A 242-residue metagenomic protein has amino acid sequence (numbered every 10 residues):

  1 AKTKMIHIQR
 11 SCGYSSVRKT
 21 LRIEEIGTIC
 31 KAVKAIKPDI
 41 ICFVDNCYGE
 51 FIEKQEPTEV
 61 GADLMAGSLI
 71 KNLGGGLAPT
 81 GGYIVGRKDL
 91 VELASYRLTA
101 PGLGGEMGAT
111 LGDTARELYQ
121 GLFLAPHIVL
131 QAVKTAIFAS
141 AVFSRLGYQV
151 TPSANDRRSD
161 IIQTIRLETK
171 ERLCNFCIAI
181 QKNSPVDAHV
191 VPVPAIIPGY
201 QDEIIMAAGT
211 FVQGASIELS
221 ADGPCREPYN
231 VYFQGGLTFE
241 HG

Functional and structural regions predicted by a protein language model:
A1-L130, K134, S140-F143, G147-V150: Conserved PLP-enzyme active-site core in the AAT-like
S144-G242: Conserved C-terminal alpha-helix-loop-beta "cap" of PLP-dependent enzymes that closes/shapes the active-site mouth
